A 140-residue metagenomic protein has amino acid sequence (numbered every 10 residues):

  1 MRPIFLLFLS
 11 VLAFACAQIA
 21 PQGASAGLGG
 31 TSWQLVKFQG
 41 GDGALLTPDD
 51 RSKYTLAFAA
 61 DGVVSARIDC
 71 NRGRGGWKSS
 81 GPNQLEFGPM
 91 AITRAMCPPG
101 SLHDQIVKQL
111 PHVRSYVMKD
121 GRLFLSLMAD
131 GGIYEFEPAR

Functional and structural regions predicted by a protein language model:
I4-A15: Bacterial N-terminal signal peptides
F14-R140: Lipid interaction determinants
